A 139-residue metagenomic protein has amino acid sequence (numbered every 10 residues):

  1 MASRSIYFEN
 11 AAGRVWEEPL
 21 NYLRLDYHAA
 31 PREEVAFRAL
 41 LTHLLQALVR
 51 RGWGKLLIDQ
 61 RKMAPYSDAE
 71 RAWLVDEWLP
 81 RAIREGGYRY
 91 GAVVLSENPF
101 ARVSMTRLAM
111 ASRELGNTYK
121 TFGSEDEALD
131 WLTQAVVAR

Functional and structural regions predicted by a protein language model:
A2-R139: Amphipathic, Lys/Arg-enriched alpha-helical "gate/interface" segment within cytosolic domains that mediates
